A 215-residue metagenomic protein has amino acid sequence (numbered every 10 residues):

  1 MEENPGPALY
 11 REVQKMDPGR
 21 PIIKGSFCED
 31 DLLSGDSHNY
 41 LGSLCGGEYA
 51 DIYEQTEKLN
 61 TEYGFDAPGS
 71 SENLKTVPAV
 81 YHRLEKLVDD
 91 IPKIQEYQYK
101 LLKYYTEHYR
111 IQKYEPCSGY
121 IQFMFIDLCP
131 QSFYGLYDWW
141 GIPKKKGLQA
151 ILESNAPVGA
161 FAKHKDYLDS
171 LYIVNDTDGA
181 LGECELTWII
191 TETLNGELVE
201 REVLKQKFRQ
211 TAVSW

Functional and structural regions predicted by a protein language model:
M1-L74: Active-site region of glycoside hydrolase catalytic domains
G46-E183, I189, G196, Q206: Substrate-binding clefts and catalytic carboxylate motifs of secreted carbohydrate-active enzymes
L198-E200: Helix-coil-helix junctions within alpha-helical repeat/solenoid scaffolds
Q206-W215: Short proline/glycine- and polar residue-rich coil/turn motifs
